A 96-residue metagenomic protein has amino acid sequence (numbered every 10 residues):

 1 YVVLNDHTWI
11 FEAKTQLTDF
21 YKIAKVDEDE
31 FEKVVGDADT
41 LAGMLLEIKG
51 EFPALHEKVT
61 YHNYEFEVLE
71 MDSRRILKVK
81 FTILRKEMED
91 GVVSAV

Functional and structural regions predicted by a protein language model:
Y1-V96: Cytosolic regulatory modules rich in charged/polar residues
